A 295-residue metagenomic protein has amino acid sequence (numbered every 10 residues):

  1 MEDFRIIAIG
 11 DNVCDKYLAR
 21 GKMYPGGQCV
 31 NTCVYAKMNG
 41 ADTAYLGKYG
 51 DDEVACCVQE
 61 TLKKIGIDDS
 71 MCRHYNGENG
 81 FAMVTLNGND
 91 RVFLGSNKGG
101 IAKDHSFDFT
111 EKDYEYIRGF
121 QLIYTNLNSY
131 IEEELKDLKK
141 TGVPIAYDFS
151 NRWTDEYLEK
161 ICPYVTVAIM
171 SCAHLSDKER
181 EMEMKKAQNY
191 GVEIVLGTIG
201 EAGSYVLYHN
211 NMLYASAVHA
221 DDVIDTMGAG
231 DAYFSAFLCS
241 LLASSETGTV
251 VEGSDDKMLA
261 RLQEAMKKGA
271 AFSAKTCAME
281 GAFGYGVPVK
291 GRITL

Functional and structural regions predicted by a protein language model:
M1-R20: Positively charged, low-complexity intrinsically disordered leader regions
E2-F4, E181-L295: Conserved phosphate-binding/catalytic region of the ribokinase-like
R5, D42-A44, D68, V143-P144 (+1 more regions): Residues at the starts of beta-strands that form the adenosine-phosphate
D11-N12, A173, A232: Active-site metal-binding loops of divalent metal-dependent hydrolases
C14-A19, M23, A41-Q121, R292-L295: Conserved N-terminal subdomain of the carbohydrate kinase-like
C29-M38: Histidine-anchored nucleotide/phosphate-binding helix
A102-D108, Y147-R152, D177, S254: Short gly/ser/thr-rich secondary-structure transition/capping motifs
Q121-K186, E201-G203: Conserved beta-alpha-beta core of the PfkB/ribokinase-like small-molecule kinase fold
